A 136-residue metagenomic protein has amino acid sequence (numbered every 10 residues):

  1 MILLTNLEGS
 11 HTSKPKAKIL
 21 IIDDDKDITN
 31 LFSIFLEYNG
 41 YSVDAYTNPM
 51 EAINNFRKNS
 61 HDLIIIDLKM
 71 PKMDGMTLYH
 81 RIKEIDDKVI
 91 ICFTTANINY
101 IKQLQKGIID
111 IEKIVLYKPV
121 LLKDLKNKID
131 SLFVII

Functional and structural regions predicted by a protein language model:
M1-K18, L121-I136: Non-catalytic signal-transmission and effector/linker regions of two-component phosphorelay proteins
D23, D67: Active-site residues of response regulator receiver
K26-D44, I108-K113: Two-component/phosphorelay signaling modules centered on CheY-like receiver
A45-L63: Acidic, metal-coordinating helix/loop segments flanking the phosphotransfer/catalytic sites of two-component signaling
T47-N48, D74-L78: Acidic catalytic/metal-coordinating carboxylates
M70: Receiver (REC) domain active-site loop signature in two-component systems and cognate sites in sensor histidine kinases
T77, I98-V115, K123-N127: Alpha4 helix (beta4-alpha4-beta5 surface) of REC/receiver domains from two-component response regulators
T94-T95: Hydrophobic/aromatic residues positioned on beta-strands within the core alpha/beta folds
